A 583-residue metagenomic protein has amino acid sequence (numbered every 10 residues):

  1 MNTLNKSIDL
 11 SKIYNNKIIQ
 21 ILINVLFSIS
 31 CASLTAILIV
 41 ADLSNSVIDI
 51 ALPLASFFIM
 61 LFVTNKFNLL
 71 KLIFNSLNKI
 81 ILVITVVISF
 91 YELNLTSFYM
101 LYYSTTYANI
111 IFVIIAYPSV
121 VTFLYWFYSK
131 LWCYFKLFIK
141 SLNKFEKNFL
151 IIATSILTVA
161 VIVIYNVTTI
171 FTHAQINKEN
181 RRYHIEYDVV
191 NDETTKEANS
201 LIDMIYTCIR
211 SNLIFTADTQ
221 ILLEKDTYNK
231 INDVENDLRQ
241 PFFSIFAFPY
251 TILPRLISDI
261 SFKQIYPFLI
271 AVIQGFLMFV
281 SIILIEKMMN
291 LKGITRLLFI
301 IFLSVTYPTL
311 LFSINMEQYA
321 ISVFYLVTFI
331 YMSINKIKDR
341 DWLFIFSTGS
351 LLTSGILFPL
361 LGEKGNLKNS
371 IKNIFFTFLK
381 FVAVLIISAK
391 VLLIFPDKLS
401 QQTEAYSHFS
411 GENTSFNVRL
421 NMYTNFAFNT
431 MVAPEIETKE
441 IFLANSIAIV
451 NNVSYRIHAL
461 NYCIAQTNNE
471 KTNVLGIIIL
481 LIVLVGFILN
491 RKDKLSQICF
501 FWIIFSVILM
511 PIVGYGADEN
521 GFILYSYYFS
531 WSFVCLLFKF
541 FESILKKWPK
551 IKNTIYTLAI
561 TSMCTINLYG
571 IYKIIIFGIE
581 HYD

Functional and structural regions predicted by a protein language model:
L61-N65, V280-L284, A444-Y462, N469-D493: Hydrophobic, aromatic-rich transmembrane alpha-helices and their immediate juxtamembrane boundary segments
I73-S76, I283-V305, Q497: Transmembrane-helix signature of polytopic, membrane-embedded enzymes that assemble or transfer cell-envelope glycans
L82-V86, L297-F302, D493-I512: Transmembrane alpha-helix segments characteristic of polytopic inner-membrane glycan-assembly/cell-envelope
I164, I374-L475: Membrane-lumen/periplasm interface segments of specific transmembrane helices in polyprenyl phosphate-linked
I231-S261, F268, V272: Short hydrophobic/aromatic helix or loop-helix immediately within or flanking a transmembrane segment in polytopic
T309, I321-R340, S532: Specific aromatic-rich, kink-prone transmembrane helix
I314-A320: Short acidic/glycine- and proline-prone juxtamembrane loop motifs at membrane-interface regions of multi-pass membrane
K338-K368, K380-F381, L558-A559: Membrane-interface alpha helices of multi-pass inner-membrane proteins
